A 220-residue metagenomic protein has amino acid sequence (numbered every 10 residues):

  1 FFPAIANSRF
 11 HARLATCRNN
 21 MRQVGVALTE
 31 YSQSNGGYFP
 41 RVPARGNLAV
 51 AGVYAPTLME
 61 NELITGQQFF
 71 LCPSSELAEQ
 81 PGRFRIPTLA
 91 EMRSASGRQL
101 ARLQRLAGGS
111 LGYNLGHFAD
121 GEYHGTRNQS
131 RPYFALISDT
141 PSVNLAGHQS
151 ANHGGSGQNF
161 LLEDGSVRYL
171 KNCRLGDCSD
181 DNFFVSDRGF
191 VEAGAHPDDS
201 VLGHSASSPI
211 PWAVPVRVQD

Functional and structural regions predicted by a protein language model:
F2-G52: Conserved hydrophobic/amphipathic alpha-helical signal-anchor segments
S32-Q33, F39-R41, A78-R83, N144-L145 (+2 more regions): Short catalytic/ligand-binding loop motif for oxyanion handling, primarily in non-cytosolic enzymes, centered on
N35-G37, L63-F69, P132: Loop/turn elements at helix/coil->beta-strand transitions in domains of secreted/extracellular proteins
P40, F69-C72, F134-I137, N159-L161 (+1 more regions): Structural recognition of the beta-strand scaffold that forms the well-ordered cores of secreted hydrolase catalytic
L63-G66, T126-S130, N152-G154, L161: Extracellular/periplasmic catalytic domains that process cell-envelope and extracellular macromolecules
L71, E76-V143: Acidic, glycine-rich loop-and-strand cores that form catalytic or ligand-binding grooves in diverse globular domains
P141-D220: C-terminal accessory segments of extracellular proteins
